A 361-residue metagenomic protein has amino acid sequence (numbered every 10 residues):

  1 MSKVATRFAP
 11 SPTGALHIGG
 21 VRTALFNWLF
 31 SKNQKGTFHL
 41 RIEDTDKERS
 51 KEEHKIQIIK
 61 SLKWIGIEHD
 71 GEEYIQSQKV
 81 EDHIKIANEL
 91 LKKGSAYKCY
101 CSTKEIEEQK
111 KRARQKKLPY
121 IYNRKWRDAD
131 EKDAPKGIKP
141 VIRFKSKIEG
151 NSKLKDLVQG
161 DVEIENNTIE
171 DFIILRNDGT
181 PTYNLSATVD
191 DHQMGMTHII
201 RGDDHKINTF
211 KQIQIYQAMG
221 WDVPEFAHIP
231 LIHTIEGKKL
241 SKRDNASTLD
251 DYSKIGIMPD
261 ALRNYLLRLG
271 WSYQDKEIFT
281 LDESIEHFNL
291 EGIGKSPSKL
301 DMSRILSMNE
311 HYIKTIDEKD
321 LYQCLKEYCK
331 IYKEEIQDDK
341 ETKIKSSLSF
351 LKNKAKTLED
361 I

Functional and structural regions predicted by a protein language model:
M1-Q115, I207-W221, A261: N-terminal Rossmann-like or analogous alpha/beta NTP/dinucleotide-binding catalytic cores that position adenine
F8-P12, I42-D44, V189, Q193 (+3 more regions): Short, histidine-centered active-site or binding-site loop motifs used for metal coordination, general acid-base
S50, I75-K79, K98, K145-S146 (+7 more regions): Catalytic cores of large soluble enzymes that bind and process phosphate-bearing ligands
Q57-I65, L91-S95, Q115-W126, D244-T248 (+2 more regions): Short, structured secondary-structure boundary patches
L90, F144, I305: Conserved S/T- and glycine-rich ATP-binding loop of Class I adenylate-forming
K93, Y97-H228, H233-L240, T248 (+1 more regions): Active-site cores that bind ATP or allylic diphosphates and position pyrophosphate for catalysis
I207, M219-I361: Catalytic adenosine-cofactor/nucleotide-binding cores of aminoacyl-tRNA synthetases and other
